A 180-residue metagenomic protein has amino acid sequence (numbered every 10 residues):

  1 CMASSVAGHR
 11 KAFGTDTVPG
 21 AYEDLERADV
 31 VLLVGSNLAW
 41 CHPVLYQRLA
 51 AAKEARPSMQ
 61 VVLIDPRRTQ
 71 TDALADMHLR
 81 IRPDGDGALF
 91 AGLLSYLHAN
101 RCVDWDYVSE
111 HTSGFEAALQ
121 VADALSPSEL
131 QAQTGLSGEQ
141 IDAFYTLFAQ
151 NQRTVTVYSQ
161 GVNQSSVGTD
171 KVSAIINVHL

Functional and structural regions predicted by a protein language model:
C1-L180: Cofactor-pocket helix-loop regions in the catalytic cores of large enzyme subunits
